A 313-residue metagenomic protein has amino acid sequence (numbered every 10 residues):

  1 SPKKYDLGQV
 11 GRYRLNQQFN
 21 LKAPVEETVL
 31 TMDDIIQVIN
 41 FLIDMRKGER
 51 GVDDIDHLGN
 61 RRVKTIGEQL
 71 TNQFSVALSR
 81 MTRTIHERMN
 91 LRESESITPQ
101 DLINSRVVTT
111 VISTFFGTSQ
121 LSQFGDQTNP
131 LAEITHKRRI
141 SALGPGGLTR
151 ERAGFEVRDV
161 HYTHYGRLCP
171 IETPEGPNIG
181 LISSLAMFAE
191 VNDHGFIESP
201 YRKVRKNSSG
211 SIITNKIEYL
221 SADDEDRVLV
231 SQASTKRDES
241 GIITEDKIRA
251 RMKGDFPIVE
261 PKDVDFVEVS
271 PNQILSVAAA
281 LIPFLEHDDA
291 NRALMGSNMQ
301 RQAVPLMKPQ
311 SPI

Functional and structural regions predicted by a protein language model:
P2-V160, C169-S183, N192, E198-I313: Extended, domain-scale alpha-helical bundle/helix-rich regions
H164-G166: Short, small/polar residue-rich loop motifs at catalytic or cofactor-binding pockets
A186-M187: A short acidic/small-residue loop/turn micro-motif
